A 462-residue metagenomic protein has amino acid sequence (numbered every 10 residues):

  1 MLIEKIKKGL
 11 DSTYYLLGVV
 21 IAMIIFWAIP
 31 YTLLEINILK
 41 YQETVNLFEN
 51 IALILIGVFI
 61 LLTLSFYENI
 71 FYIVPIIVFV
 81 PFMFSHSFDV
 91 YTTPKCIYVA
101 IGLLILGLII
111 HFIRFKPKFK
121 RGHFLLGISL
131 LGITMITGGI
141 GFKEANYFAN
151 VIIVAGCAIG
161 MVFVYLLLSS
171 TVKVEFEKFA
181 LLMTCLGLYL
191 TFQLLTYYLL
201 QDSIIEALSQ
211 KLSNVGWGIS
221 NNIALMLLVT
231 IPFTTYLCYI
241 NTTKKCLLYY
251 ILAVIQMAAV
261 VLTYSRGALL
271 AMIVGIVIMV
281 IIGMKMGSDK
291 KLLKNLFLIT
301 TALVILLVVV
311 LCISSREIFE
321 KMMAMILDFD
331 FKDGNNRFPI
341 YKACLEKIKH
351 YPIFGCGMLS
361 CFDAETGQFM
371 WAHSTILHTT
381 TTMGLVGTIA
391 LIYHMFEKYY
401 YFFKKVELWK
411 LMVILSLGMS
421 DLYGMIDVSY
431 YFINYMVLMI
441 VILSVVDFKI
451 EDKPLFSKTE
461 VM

Functional and structural regions predicted by a protein language model:
L2-H111, I136-I140: N-terminal signal-anchor transmembrane segment
I21-Y31, P232, K410-M425, S429-M462: Transmembrane alpha-helices of multi-pass inner-membrane enzymes
Y31-Q42, T137-A149, L188-M226, V261 (+1 more regions): Membrane-interfacial helix-loop-helix modules of multi-pass inner-membrane proteins that assemble, modify, or transport
I56-G57, G160, E175-I204, G218-K285 (+3 more regions): Alpha-helical transmembrane segments of multi-pass inner-membrane proteins
K95-I105, G122-I136, E144-L167, L182: Aromatic-anchored transmembrane helix interface
L208-N214, I276, L292-N295, L307-K342 (+1 more regions): Flexible juxtamembrane loops connecting transmembrane helices in multi-pass membrane enzymes that build or modify
I326-M383: Long extracytoplasmic/lumenal interhelical loops at the membrane interface of multi-pass membrane proteins
M383-D421, D447, D452: Hydrophobic transmembrane alpha-helices and their immediate junctions
